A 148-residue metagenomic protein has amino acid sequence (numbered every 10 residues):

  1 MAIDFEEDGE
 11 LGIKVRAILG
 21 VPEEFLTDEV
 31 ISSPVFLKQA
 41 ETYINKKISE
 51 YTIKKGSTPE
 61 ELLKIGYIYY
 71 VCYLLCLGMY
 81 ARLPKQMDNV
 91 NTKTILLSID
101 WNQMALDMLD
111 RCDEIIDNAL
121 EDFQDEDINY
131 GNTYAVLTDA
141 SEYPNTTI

Functional and structural regions predicted by a protein language model:
M1-K64, D117-I148: Conserved short "hinge" loops at termini or chain/domain junctions
K64-A81: Short, hydrophobic/amphipathic alpha-helical patches that form generic packing surfaces within helical domains
L77, L96-R111, E126-N145: Short, highly charged low-complexity linear segments
A81-E121: A mid-sequence interfacial segment
